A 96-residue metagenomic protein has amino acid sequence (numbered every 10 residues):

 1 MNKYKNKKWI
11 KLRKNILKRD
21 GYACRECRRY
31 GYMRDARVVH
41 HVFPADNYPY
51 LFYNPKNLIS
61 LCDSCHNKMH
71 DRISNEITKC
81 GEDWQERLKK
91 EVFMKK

Functional and structural regions predicted by a protein language model:
K3-L12, V42-N47: Short Cys/His-rich Zn2+-coordinating modules
I10-V38, S64: Short cysteine-rich loop/turn motifs with clustered Cys
R19, R34, D46-P49, K68 (+1 more regions): A broad, structure-centric signal for solvent-exposed, well-ordered loop/edge residues that line or flank functional
R29-S60: Histidine-centered nuclease catalytic patch
R29-Y32, L58-G81: Short Cys/His-centered divalent metal-binding micro-motifs
Y53-S64, K89-K96: Short Fe-S-cluster ligation motifs
I73-K96: Charged phosphate-binding loop/patch that engages nucleotide di/tri-phosphates or the phosphate backbone of nucleic
